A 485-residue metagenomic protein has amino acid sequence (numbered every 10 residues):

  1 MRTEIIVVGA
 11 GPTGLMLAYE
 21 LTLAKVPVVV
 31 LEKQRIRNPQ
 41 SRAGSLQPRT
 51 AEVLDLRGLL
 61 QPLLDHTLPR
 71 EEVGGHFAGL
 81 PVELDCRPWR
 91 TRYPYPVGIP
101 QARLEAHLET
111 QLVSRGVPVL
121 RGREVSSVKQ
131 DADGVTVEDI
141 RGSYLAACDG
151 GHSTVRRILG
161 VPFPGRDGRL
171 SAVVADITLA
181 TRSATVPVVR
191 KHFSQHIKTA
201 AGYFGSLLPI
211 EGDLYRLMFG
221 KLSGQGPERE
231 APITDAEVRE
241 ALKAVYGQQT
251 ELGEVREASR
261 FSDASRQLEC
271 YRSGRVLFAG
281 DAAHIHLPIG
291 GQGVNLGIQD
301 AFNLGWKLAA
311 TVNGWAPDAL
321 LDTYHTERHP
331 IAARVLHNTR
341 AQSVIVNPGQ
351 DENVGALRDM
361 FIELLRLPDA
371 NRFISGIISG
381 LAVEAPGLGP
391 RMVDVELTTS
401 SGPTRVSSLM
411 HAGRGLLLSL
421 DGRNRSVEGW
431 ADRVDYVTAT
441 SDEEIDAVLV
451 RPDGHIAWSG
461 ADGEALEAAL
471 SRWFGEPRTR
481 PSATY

Functional and structural regions predicted by a protein language model:
M1, C270-Y271, L409-H411, S441: Short, flexible hinge/linker loops that cap or flank conserved catalytic cores
M1-R358, I362-D369, P481-Y485: Core Rossmann-like FAD-binding/catalytic domain of the broad FAD-dependent monooxygenase superfamily
G151-S153, R423, H455: Short glycine-rich anion-binding loops that position phosphate/pyrophosphate groups of nucleotides and phosphorylated
F204-L208, T404-L409, D446-A447: Short, surface-exposed beta-strand/loop micro-motifs that present aromatic residues
A283, A447-A457: Short, glycine-anchored, charge-dense loop/turn motifs used at functional sites
A309-T399, V406-G415, L420-G429, E444-I445 (+2 more regions): C-terminal helical "tail/cap" subdomain of flavin- and related membrane-associated enzymes
R433-T440: Thiol-based oxidoreductase modules, predominantly thioredoxin-like and allied folds used for disulfide exchange
